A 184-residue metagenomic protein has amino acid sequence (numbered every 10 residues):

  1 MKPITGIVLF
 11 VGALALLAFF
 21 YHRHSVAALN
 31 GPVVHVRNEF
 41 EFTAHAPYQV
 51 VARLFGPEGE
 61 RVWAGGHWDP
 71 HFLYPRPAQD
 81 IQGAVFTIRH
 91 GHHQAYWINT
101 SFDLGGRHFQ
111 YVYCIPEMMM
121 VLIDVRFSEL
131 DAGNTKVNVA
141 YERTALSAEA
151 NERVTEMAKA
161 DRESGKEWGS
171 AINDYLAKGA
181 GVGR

Functional and structural regions predicted by a protein language model:
P3-G12, L17-S25, H90-N134, E142-T144: Hydrophobic-ligand binding "helix-grip"
G6, L14-A78: Hydrophobic ligand-binding cavity/cleft-lining segments
V11, R53, S101, M157-A158: Alpha-helical interaction segments
G31-P32, R107, A145, E152: General secondary-structure edge motif
T43-H45, G56-G66, P70-L122, A171-R184: Glycine-rich portal/gate segments that line the openings of hydrophobic small-molecule binding cavities
Y113-S170, G183: Beta-strand/loop substructures that line and gate deep hydrophobic ligand-binding cavities in soluble
